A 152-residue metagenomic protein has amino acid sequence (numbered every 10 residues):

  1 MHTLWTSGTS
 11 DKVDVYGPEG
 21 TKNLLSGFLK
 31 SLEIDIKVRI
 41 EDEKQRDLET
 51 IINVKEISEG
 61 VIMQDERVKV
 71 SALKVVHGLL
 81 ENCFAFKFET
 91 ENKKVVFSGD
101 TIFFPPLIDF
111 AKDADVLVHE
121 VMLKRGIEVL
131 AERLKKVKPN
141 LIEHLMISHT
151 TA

Functional and structural regions predicted by a protein language model:
M1-I102, D109: Binuclear metal-dependent hydrolase catalytic cores
A85, N92-K94, I102-A152: Cap/insert and terminal regions of metallo-dependent hydrolase folds
